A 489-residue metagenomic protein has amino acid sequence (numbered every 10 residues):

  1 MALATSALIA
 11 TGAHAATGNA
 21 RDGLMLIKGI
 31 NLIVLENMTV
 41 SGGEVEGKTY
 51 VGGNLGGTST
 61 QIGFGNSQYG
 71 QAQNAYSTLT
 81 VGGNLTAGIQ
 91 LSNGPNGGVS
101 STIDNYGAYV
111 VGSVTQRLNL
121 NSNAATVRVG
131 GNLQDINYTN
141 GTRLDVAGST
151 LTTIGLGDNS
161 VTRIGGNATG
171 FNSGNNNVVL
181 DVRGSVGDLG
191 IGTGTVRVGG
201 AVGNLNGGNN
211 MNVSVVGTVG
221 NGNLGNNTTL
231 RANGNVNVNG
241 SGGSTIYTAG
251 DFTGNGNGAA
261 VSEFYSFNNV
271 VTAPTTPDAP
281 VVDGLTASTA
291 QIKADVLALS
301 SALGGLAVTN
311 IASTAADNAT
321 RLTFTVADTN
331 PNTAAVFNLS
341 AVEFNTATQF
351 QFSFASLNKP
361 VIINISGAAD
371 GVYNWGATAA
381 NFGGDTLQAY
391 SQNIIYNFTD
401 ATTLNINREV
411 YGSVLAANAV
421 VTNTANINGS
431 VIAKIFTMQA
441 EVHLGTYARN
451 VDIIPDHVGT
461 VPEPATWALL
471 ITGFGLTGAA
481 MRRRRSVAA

Functional and structural regions predicted by a protein language model:
M1-H14: Gram-negative bacterial Sec-dependent N-terminal signal peptides
A16-S244, D295-D456: Long, polar low-complexity repeats
G256-N257: N-terminal glycine-rich FAD/FM-binding segment characteristic of electron-transfer flavoproteins
V261-S266: Solenoidal tandem-repeat scaffolds enriched in leucines and small polar residues
N269-L297, S301: Extracellular/surface-exposed low-complexity segments
P462-M481: A short, hydrophobic C-terminal helix/tail in secreted or cell-surface proteins
R484-A489: Short, charged juxtamembrane terminal tails flanking transmembrane helices
